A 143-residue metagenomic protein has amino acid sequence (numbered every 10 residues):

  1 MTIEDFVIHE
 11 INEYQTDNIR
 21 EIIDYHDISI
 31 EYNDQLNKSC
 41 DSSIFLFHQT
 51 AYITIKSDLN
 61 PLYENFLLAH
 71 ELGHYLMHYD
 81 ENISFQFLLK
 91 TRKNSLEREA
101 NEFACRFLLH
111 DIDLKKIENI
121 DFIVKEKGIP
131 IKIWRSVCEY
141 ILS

Functional and structural regions predicted by a protein language model:
M1-S143: Active-site hotspot residues in diverse enzymes, especially metal/ion-binding acidic/histidine motifs
